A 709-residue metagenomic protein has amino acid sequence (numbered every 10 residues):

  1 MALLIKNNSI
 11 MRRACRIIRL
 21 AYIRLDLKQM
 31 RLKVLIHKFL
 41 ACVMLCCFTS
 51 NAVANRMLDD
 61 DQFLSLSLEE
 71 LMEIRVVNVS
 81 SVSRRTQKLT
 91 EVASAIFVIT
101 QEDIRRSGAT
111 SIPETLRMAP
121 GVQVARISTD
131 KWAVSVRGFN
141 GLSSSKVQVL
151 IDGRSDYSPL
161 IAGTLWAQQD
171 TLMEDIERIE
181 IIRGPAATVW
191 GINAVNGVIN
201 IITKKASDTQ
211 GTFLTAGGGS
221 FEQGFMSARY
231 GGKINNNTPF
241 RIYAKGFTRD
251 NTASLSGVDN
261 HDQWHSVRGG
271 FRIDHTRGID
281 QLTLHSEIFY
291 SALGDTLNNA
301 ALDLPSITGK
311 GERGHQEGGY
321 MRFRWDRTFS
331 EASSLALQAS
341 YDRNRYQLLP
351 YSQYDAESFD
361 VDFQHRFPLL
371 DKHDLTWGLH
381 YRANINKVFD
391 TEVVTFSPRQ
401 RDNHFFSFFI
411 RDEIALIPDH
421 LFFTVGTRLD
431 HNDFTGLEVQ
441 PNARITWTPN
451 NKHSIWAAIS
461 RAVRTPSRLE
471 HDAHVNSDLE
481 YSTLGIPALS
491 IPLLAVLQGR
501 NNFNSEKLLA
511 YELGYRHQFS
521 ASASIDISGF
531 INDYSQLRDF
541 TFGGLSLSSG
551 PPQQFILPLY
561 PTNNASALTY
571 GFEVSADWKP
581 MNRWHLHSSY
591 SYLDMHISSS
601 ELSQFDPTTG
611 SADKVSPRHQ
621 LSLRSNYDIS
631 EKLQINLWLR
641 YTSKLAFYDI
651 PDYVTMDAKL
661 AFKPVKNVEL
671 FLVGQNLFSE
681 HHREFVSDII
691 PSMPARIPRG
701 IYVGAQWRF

Functional and structural regions predicted by a protein language model:
A54-R105, T328: Short, acidic, small-residue-rich periplasmic hinge/interaction motif at the N-terminus of Gram-negative outer-membrane
V76-F97, P113-S155, E177: Extracytoplasmic beta-strand/coil segments of soluble accessory domains associated with Gram-negative outer-membrane
S155-R183: Short acidic/polar hinge/loop motifs at secondary-structure boundaries that mediate gating or recognition
T188, N200, D208-T209, G217 (+2 more regions): Periplasmic-side early beta-strands and strand-to-turn transitions of outer-membrane beta-barrels
G231-K233, Y243, D274, A457 (+2 more regions): Conserved C-terminal beta-signal and adjacent last beta-strands/turns of outer-membrane beta-barrel proteins
G270, S358-Q364, R401, F405-F409 (+6 more regions): Outer membrane beta-barrel strand-and-loop segments of large Gram-negative receptors, especially TonB-dependent
N299-D303, I385, R399, D433-T435 (+6 more regions): Surface-exposed extracellular loop regions of Gram-negative outer-membrane beta-barrel proteins, predominantly
A415-I417, L421, D526, F530-Y534 (+1 more regions): Gram-negative outer-membrane beta-barrel transporters
